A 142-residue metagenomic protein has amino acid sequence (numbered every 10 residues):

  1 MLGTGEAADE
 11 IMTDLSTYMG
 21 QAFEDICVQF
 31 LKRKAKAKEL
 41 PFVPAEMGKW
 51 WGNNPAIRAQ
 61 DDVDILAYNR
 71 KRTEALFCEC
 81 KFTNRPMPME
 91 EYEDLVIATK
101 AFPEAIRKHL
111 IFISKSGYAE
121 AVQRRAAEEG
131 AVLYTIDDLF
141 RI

Functional and structural regions predicted by a protein language model:
M1-I142: A cross-kingdom feature that marks ATP-driven nucleic-acid transaction machinery
